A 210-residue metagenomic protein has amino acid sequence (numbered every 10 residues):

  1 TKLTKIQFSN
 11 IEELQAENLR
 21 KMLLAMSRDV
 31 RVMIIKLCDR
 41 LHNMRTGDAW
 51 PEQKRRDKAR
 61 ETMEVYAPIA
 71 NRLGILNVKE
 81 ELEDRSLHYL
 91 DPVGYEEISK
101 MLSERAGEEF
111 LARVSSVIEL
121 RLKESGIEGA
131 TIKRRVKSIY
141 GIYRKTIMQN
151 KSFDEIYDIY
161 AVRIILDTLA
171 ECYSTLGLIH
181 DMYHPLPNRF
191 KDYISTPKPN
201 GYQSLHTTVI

Functional and structural regions predicted by a protein language model:
T1-A161, I165-I210: Active-site helical microenvironments for divalent-metal-assisted chemistry
